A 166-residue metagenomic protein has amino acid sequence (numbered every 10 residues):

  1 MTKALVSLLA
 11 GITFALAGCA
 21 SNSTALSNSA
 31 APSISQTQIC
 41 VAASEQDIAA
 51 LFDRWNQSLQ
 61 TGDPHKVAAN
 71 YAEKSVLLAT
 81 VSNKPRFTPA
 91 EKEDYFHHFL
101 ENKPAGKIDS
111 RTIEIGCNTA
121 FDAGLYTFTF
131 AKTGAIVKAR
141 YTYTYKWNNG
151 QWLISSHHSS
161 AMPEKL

Functional and structural regions predicted by a protein language model:
M1-L5: Positively charged n-region of N-terminal signal peptides that target proteins for export
S7-A17: Bacterial N-terminal signal peptides
C19-E73, K165-L166: Short, low-complexity N-terminal intrinsically disordered segments enriched in polar/charged residues
E45-A49, P64-G116: A solvent-exposed, acidic/Ser-Thr-rich amphipathic alpha-helical stretch
E101, F128-I136: Short, cysteine-centered beta-strand-loop-beta hairpins and adjacent loop/turn segments enriched in charged/polar
G106-D109, A123, A135-T142: Short, surface-exposed coil-to-beta transition loops
C117-Y126: A short hydrophobic beta-strand element
K138-K165: Short beta-strand edge/turn micro-motifs at domain boundaries
